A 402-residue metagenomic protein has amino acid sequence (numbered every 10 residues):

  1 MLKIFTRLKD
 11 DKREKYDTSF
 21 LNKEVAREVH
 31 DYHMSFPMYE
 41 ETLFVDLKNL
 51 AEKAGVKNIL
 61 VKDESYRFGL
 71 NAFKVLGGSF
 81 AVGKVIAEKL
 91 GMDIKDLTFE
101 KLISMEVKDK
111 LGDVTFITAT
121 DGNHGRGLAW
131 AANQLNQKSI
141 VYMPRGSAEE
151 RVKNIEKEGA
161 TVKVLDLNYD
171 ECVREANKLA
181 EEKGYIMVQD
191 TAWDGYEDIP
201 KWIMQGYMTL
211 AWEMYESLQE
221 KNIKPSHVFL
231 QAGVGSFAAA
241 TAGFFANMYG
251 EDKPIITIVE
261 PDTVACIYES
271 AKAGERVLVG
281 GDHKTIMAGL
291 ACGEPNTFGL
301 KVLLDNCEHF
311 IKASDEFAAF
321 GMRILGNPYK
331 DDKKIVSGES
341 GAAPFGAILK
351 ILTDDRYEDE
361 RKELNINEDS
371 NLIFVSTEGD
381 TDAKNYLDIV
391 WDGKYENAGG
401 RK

Functional and structural regions predicted by a protein language model:
M1-K402: PLP-dependent amino-acid enzyme catalytic core
